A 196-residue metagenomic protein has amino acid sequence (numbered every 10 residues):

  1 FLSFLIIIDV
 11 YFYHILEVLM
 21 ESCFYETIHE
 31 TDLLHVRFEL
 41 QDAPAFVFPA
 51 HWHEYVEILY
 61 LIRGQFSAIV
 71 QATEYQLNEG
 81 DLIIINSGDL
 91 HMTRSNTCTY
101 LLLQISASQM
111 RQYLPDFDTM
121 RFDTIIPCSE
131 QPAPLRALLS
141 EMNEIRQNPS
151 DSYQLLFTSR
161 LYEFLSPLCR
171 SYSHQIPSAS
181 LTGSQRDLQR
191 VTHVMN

Functional and structural regions predicted by a protein language model:
F1-L19: Short, Lys/Arg-enriched N-terminal segments with co-localized hydrophobic residues within the first ~10-30 amino acids
E21-E30: Extreme N-terminal tail/first-helix region
H35-M120, Q154-L155: N-terminal regulatory/effector-sensing and dimerization cores that precede helix-turn-helix DNA-binding domains
L101, L138, Y153-R160, F164: Residue-level detector of well-ordered alpha-helical segments, enriched for hydrophobic/aromatic packing positions
D123-A133, R146-F157, S166-N196: Short, Lys/Arg-enriched, Trp-marked, Pro/Gly-tolerant hinge/linker segments that flank
L139-M142, V191: Short, Lys/Arg-enriched alpha-helical recognition elements, typified by the DNA-recognition helix
